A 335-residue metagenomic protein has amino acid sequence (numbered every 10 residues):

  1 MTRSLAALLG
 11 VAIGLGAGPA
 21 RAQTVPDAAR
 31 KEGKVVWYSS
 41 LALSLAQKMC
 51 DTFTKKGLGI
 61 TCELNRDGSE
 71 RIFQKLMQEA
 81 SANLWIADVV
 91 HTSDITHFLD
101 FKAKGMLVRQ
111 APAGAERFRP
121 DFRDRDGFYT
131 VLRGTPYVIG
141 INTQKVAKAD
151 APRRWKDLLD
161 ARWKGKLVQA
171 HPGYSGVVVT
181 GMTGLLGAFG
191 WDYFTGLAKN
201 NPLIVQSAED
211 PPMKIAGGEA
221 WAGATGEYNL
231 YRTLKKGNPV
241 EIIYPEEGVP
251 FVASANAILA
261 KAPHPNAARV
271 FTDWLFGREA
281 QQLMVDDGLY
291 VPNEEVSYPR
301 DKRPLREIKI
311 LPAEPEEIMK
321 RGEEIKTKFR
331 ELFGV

Functional and structural regions predicted by a protein language model:
G18-A22: Sec/Tat signal peptide C-region and signal peptidase I cleavage site
Q23, Y38-C50, E63-E219: Extracytoplasmic ligand-binding site segments that recognize negatively charged/polar headgroups
M49, Y193-G196, S254, P263-L275 (+1 more regions): Short amphipathic alpha-helical coupling segments at ligand-binding clamshell hinges and other catalytic/signaling
T96-D100, W221-P239, G288: A ligand-binding cleft/hinge motif common to bilobed small-molecule-binding domains
P120, T135, T195-A198, I204-V205 (+3 more regions): Periplasmic-binding protein-like
V138-K145, M182-T183, V252-H264, L283-M284: A bilobed periplasmic-binding-protein/Venus flytrap-type ligand-binding module shared by bacterial periplasmic
W163-G173, L275-Y298: Periplasmic-binding protein-like
R300-V335: Extracellular/periplasmic bilobal clamshell ligand-binding domains
